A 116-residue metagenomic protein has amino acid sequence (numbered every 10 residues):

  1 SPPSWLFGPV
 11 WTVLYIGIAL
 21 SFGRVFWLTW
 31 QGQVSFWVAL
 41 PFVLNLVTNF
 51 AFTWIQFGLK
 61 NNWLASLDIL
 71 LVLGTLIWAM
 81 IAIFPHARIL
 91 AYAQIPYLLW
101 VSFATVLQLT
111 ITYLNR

Functional and structural regions predicted by a protein language model:
P2-G17, N61-V72: Membrane-interface loop-to-helix entry segments
W5, W37-V38, Y92-A93: Hydrophobic alpha-helical transmembrane segments of integral membrane proteins, especially lipid-exposed positions
T12-L20, L73-L76, A104-L107: Hydrophobic cores of alpha-helical transmembrane segments in multi-pass inner/ER membrane proteins, independent
I16, L20-T53: Helix-adjacent hinge/juxtasegments
L20-R24, I55, G74-I83: Alpha-helical transmembrane segments in multipass membrane proteins, preferentially the mid-helix core
Q31-G32, W54-W63, F84-R88, Y113-R116: Membrane-interface helix caps and helix-loop-helix hairpins in membrane proteins
F42-F52, S66-A79, Q94-V101: Hydrophobic alpha-helical segments of small multi-pass membrane proteins
A82-R116: Terminal transmembrane helical module of multi-pass membrane proteins
